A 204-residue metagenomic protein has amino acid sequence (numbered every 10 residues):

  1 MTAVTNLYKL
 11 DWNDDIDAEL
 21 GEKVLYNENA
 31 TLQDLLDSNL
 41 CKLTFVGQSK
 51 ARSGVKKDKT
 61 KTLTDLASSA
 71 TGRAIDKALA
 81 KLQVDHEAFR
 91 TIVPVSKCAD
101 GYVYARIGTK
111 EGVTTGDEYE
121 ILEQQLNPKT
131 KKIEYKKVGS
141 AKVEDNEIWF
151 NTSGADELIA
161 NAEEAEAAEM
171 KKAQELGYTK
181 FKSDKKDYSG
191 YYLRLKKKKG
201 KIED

Functional and structural regions predicted by a protein language model:
M1-D204: Surface-exposed, polar/charged interaction patches used for macromolecular assembly or partner binding
